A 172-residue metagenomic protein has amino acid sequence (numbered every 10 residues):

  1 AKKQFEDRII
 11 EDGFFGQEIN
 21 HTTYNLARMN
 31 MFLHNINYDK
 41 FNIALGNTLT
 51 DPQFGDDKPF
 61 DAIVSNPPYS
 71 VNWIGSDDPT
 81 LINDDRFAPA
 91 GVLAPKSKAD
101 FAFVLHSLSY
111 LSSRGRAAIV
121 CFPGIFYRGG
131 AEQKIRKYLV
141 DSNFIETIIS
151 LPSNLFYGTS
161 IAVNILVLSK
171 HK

Functional and structural regions predicted by a protein language model:
A1-S65, S70-N72, D77-L81, F87-A90 (+3 more regions): Conserved S-adenosyl-L-methionine
L93-L168: Conserved Class I SAM-dependent methyltransferase catalytic core
H171-K172: Polynucleotide-recognition surfaces of large bacterial nucleic-acid defense/processing enzymes
